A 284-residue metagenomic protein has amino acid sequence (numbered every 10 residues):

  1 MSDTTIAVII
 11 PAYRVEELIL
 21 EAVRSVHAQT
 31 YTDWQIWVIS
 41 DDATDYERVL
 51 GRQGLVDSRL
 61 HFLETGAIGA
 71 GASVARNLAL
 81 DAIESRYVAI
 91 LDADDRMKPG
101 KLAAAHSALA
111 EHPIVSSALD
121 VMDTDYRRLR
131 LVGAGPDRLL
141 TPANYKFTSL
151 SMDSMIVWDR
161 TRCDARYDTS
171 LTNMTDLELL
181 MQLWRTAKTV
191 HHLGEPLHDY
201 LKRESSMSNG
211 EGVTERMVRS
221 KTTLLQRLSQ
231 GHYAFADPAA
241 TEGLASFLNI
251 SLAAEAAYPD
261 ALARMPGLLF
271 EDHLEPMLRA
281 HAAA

Functional and structural regions predicted by a protein language model:
T4-A7, S25, Q35, E178: Cell-envelope/extracellular polymer assembly enzymes that use nucleotide-activated donors
I6-L18, A22, Q29, I39-D41: A conserved hydrophobic helix/loop-capping motif in glycosyltransferases and polysaccharide synthases
V23-G66: Acidic donor-binding segment of Leloir-type glycosyltransferases
T65-I83: Glycine-rich, basic loop-to-helix element that forms the pyrophosphate-binding segment of sugar-nucleotide handling
V88: Short aromatic/hydrophobic "clamp" motif used to bind/position activated sugar donors
D92-R96: The conserved acidic donor/metal-binding loop of glycosyltransferases
G100-L129: Conserved donor NDP-sugar-binding/catalytic core segment of glycosyltransferases
L139-K221: Conserved nucleotide-sugar donor-binding catalytic segment
